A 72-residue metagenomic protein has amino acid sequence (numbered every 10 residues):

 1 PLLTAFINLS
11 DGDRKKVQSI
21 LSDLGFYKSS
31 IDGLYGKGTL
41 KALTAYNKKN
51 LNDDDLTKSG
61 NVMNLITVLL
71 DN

Functional and structural regions predicted by a protein language model:
P1-N72: Cell-envelope/ECM-targeting effectors and their regulatory/trafficking segments
